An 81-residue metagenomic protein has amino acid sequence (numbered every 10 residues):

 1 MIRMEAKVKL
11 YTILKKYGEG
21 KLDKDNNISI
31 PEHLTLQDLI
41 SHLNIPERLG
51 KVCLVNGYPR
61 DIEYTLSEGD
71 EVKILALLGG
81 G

Functional and structural regions predicted by a protein language model:
M1-G80: Ubiquitin-like/PB1-type beta-grasp interaction modules and other compact soluble beta-rich domains
